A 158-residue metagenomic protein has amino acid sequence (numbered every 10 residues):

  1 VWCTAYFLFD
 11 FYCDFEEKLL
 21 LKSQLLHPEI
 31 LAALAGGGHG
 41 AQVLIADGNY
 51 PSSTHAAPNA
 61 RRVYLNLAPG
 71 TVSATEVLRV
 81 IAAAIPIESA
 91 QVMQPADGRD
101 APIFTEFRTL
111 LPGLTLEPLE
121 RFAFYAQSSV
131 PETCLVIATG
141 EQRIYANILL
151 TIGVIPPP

Functional and structural regions predicted by a protein language model:
C3-L19: Short, Lys/Arg-enriched N-terminal segments with co-localized hydrophobic residues within the first ~10-30 amino acids
E17-L67: Long, hydrophobic N-terminal alpha-helical segment
L21, L25-E29, G38, P69-E76 (+2 more regions): Conserved active-site and cofactor/substrate-binding residues in soluble primary-metabolism enzymes
A33, G37-A41, V80-E88, E106-L114 (+1 more regions): Change "in soluble alpha/beta enzymes" to "in soluble alpha/beta proteins
G38-A41, N59-A60, I87, P131-T133 (+1 more regions): Short coil/turn connectors at secondary-structure junctions
N49-T54, N59-R62, A82, R108-T109 (+1 more regions): Short, solvent-exposed amphipathic alpha-helical segments in soluble enzyme and RNA/protein-processing domains
H55-S89: A phosphate-binding glycine/aspartate-rich beta-alpha loop in the early core of alpha/beta enzymes
Q94, R99-P158: Glycine-rich, aromatic-bearing surface loops/beta-hairpins
